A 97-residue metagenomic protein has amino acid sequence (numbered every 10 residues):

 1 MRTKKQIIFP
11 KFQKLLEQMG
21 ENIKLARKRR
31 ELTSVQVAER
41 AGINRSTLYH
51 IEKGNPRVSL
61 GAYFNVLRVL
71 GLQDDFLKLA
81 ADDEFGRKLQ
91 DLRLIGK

Functional and structural regions predicted by a protein language model:
M1-Q18: A detector for short, charged/polar N-terminal pre-domain segments
E21-Q36, K97: Short basic helix-loop element that most often maps to the first helix and adjoining turn of HTH DNA-binding modules
E31-Y49: Short alpha-helical DNA-recognition segment
N55-L67: Short, basic-rich loop-to-helix N-cap that marks the start of a DNA-contacting helix
L77-K97: Short, charged recognition helix plus adjacent turn of helix-turn-helix-like nucleic-acid-binding domains
